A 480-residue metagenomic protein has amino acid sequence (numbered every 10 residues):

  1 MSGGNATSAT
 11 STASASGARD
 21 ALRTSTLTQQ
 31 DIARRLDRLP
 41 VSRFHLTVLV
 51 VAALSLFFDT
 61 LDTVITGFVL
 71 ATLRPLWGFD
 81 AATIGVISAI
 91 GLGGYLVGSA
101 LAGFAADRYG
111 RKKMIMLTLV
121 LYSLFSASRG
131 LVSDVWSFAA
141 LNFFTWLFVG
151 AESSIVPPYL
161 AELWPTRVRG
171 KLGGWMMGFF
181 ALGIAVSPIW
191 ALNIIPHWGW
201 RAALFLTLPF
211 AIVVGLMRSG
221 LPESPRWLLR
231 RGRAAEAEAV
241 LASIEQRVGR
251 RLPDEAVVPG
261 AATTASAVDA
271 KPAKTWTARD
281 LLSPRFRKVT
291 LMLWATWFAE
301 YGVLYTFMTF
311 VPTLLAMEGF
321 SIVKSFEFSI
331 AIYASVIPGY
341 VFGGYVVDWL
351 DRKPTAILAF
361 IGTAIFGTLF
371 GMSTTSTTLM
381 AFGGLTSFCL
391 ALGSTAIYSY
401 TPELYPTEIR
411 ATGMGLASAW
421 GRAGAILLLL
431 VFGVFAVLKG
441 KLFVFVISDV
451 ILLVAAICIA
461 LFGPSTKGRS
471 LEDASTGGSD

Functional and structural regions predicted by a protein language model:
M1-D480: Transmembrane-helix signature of 12-pass secondary carriers
